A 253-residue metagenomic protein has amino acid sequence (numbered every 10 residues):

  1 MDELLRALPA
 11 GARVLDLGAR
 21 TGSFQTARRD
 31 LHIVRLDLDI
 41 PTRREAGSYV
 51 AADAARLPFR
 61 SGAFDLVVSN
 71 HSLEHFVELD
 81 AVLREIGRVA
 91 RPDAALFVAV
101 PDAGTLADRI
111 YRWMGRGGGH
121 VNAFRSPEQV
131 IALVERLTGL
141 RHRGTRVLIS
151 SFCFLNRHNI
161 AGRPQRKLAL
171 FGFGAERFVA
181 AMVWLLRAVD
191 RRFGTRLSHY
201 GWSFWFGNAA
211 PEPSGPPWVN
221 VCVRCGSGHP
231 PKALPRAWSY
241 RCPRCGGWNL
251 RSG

Functional and structural regions predicted by a protein language model:
M1-R60, L66-V68, L83, H199-S203 (+1 more regions): Conserved N-terminal segment of class I S-adenosyl-L-methionine
R6-A7, T26-H32, R88-R91, R136-R141: Glycosyltransferases and closely related glycan-assembly transferases that use nucleotide-activated donors
F24-Q25, V77, L106-A107: Glycine/Thr-rich phosphate-binding loops of Rossmann-like dinucleotide-binding domains
R56, E74, T105: Active-site micro-motifs of SAM-dependent methyltransferase domains
R56, R60-S61, E78, S126: Acidic/polar helix N-cap motif
L66-E78: A short SAM/SAH-binding and catalytic strip from SAM-dependent methyltransferases
F76-V77, A90-P92: Helix-to-beta-strand junctions that scaffold the AdoMet/dcAdoMet cofactor pocket in Class I SAM-dependent enzymes
D80-A81, E85, A95-N220, R224-Y240: S-adenosyl-L-methionine-dependent methyltransferase catalytic module, highlighting the catalytic core
